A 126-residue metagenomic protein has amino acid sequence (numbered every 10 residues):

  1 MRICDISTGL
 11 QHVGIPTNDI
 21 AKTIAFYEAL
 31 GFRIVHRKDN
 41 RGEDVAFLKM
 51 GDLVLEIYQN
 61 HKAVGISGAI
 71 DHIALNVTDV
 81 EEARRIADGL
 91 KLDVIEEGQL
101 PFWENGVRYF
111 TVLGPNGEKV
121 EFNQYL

Functional and structural regions predicted by a protein language model:
M1-A21, I70-I73, N123-L126: N-terminal beta-strand motif that seeds the catalytic metal site of vicinal oxygen chelate
M1-C4, D88-L126: Vicinal oxygen chelate
S7, I15-V54: Core segments of cupin and vicinal oxygen chelate
D44-A46, D71, G106-F110: Short beta-strand micro-motifs in enzyme catalytic cores
A63-I66: A short local loop/turn or secondary-structure capping micro-motif enriched for an aromatic residue
E81-I86: Short amphipathic alpha-helices within nucleic acid-binding modules
